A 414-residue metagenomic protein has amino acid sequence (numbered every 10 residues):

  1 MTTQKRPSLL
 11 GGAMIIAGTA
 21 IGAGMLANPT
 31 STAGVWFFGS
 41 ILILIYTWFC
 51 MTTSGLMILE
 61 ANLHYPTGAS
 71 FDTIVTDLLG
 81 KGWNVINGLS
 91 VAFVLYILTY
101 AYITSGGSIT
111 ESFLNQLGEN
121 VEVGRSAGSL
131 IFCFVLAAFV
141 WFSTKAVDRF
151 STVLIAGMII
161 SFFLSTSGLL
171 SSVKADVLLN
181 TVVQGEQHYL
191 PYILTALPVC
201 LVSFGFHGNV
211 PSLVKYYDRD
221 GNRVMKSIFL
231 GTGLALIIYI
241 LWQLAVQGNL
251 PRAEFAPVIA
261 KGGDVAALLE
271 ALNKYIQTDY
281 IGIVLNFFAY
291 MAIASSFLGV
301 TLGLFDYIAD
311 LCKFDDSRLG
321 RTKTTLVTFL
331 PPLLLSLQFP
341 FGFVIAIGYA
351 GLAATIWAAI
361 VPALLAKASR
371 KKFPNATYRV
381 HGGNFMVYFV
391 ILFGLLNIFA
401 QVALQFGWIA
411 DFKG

Functional and structural regions predicted by a protein language model:
M1-T30, V35, T52-L56, G68 (+5 more regions): Membrane-interface "cap" regions at the ends of multi-pass membrane proteins
T2-T3, E122-I131, S143-K145, T152-E270 (+1 more regions): Helix-loop-helix junctions that connect adjacent transmembrane segments in multi-pass membrane transporters
Q4-L9, E122-C133, R219-D220, L230 (+5 more regions): Loop-to-transmembrane helix boundary motifs in multi-pass membrane proteins
A13-A20, G88-L89, F113-S143, M158-S165 (+4 more regions): Transmembrane alpha-helical segments of multi-pass small-molecule transport proteins
P29-E60, D411-G414: Extracellular loop-to-transmembrane helix junctions
T53-E119, N286-D310: Hydrophobic transmembrane alpha-helices that form the core helical bundles of multi-pass secondary transporters
A69-K81, A235-A292, F314: TM-loop-TM module centered on a large, flexible mid-protein loop between adjacent transmembrane helices in multi-pass
R125, S317-V327, P331, Y349-A410: C-terminal membrane-solvent junction of multi-pass transporters and transport-like membrane proteins
